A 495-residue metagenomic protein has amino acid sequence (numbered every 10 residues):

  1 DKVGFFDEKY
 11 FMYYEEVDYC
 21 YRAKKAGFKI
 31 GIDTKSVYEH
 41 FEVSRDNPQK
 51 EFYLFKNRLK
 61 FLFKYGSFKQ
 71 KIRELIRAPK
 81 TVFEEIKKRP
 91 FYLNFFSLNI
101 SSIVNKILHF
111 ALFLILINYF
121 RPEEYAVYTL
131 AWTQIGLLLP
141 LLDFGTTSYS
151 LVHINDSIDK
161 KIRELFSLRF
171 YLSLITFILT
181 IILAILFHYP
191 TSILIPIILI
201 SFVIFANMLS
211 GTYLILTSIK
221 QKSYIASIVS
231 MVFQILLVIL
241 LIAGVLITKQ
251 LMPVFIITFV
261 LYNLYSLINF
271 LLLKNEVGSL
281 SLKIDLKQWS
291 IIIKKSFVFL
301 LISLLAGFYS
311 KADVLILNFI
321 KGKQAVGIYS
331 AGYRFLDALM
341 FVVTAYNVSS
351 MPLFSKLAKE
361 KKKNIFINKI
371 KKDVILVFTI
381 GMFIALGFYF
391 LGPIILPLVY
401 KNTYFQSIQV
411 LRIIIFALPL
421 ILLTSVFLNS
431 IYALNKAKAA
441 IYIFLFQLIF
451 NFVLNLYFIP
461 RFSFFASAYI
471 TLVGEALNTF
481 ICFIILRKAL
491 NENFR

Functional and structural regions predicted by a protein language model:
Y21-E85: Active-site-adjacent helix/loop segment of glycosyltransferases that harbors family-specific signature motifs
I86, F91, Y224, I228-V229 (+5 more regions): Interhelical loop/hinge segments that connect adjacent transmembrane helices in multipass membrane
R89-T147, F177, I181, V238 (+2 more regions): Signature of the first transmembrane helix
L93-N105, A131, G136, P140-A184 (+2 more regions): Membrane-water interface segments that mark the loop-to-transmembrane alpha-helix transition
I135, L139-S157, I219, L336-K361 (+1 more regions): Helix-loop junctions and terminal segments of transmembrane helices in multi-pass membrane transport/translocation
V152-I158, A206-V229, F416-I443: Membrane-interface junctions at transmembrane-helix termini in multi-pass inner-membrane proteins
A184-I200, K323, F390-P419: Interfacial segments at transmembrane-helix termini and the short loops linking adjacent helices
L194-S201, S227-N275, F446-I449, F464-K488: Hydrophobic alpha-helical transmembrane segments
